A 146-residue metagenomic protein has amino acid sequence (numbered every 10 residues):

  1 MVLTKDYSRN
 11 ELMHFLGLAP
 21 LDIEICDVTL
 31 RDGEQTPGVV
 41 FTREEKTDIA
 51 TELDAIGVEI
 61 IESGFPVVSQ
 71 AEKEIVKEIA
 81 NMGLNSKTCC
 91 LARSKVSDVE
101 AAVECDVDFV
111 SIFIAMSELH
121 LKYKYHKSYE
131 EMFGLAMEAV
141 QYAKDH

Functional and structural regions predicted by a protein language model:
M1-V40: N-terminal amphipathic alpha-helix/helix-capping segment at the start of soluble metabolic enzymes
Y7-R9, Q70-R93, E131-H146: Alpha-helix-loop-beta-strand connector modules within alpha/beta enzyme cores
P20-I23, G57-E59, L84-T88, D106-D108 (+1 more regions): Short, well-ordered coil/turn segments that N-cap beta-strands
I25-E45, T88-K95, L121-E130: Active-site mouth loops of central-metabolism enzymes
C26-V28, D108-E118: Non-cysteine beta-strand/loop elements that form the S-adenosyl-L-methionine
G33, L53, V110: Conserved, mostly hydrophobic/aromatic
R43, T47-I49, D54, K124-H146: Metal-dependent enolase-superfamily TIM-barrel catalytic cores that perform enediolate-based chemistry
V58-L84, I114-K127: Glycine-rich, proline-tolerant flexible connector loops at the mouths of alpha/beta enzymes
